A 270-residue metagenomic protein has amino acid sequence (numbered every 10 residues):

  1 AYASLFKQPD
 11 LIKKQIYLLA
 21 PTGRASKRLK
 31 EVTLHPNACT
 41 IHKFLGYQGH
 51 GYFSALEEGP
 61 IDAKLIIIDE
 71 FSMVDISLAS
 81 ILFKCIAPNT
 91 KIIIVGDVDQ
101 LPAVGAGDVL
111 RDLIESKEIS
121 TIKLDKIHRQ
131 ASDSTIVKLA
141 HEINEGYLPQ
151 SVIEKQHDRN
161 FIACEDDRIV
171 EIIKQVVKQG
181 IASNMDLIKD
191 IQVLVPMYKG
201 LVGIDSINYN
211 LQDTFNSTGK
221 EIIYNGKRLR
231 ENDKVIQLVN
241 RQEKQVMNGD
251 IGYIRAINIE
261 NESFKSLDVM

Functional and structural regions predicted by a protein language model:
A1-Q156: ASCE P-loop NTPase helicase motor core
L11-K13, Y52-L56, A182-N184, N216-N225 (+1 more regions): Short, glycine- and charge-enriched coil/turn segments that flank and shape catalytic ligand pockets
I12-P21, A55-A63, L187-V193, R228 (+2 more regions): Glycine-rich, flexible loop segments associated with nucleotide phosphate handling
L19-P21, V95, L194-P196, L238 (+2 more regions): Generic beta-strand/beta-sheet core signal
I41-L45, Y198, I257: Hydrophobic pocket-lining residues within nucleotide cofactor-binding pockets
D69, N232, G252: Hydrophobic, well-ordered secondary-structure elements that form the walls of internal hydrophobic environments
C85, V98-V235, R241-K244: Conserved helicase motor core of P-loop NTPases
K189, V235-M270: Conserved helicase C-terminal RecA-like lobe
